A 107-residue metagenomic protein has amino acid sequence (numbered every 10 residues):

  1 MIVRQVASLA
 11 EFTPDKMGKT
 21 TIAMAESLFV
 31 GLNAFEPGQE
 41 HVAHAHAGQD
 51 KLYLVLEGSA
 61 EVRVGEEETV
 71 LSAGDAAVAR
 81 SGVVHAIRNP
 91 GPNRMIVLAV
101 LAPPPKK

Functional and structural regions predicted by a protein language model:
M1-G31, V42, A73, A77-V78: A short, N-terminal "cap"/entry segment at the start of jelly-roll beta-barrel domains of the cupin/DSBH fold
E26-L28, E36-E40, S59, P103-K107: Short, charged/polar surface micro-motifs in flexible loops or helix N-caps
L28, G48, E67, V83 (+1 more regions): A generic "binding-loop/recognition-motif" signal
G31-N33, Y53: Conserved hydrophobic/aromatic positions in well-ordered beta-strands
E40-V42, E61, A77, S81-I87: Histidine-centered metal-chelating micro-motifs
H46-A73: A short beta-strand-loop-beta hairpin characteristic of the jelly-roll/cupin
S81-K106: Ligand-binding loop in jelly-roll beta-barrel domains
